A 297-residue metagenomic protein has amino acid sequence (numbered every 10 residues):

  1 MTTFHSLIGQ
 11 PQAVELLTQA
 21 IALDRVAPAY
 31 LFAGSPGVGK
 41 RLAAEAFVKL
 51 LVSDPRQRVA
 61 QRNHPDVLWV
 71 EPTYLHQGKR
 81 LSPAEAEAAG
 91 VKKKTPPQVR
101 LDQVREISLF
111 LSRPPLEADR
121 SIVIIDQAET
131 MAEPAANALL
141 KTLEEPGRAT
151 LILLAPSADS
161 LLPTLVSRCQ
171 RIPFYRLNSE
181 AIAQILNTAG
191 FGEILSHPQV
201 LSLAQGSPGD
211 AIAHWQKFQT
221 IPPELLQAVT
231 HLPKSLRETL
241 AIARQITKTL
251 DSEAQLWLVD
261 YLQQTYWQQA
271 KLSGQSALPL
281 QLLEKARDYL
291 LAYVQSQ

Functional and structural regions predicted by a protein language model:
M1-R58, R148-T150, A155-Q297: Charged, glycine-rich active-site and insertion segments that engage polyanionic ligands
T2-P134: Clamp-loader machinery-focused feature within the broader ASCE/P-loop NTPase space
Q103, V123, Q127, M131 (+4 more regions): Helical "lid/switch" subdomain of P-loop NTPase nucleotide-binding domains
L109, K141, S167: Conserved adenine-binding aromatic site and its adjacent loop/helix in ATP-hydrolyzing domains
S112, N137-I152: Conserved catalytic/switch belt of AAA+ P-loop NTPases
